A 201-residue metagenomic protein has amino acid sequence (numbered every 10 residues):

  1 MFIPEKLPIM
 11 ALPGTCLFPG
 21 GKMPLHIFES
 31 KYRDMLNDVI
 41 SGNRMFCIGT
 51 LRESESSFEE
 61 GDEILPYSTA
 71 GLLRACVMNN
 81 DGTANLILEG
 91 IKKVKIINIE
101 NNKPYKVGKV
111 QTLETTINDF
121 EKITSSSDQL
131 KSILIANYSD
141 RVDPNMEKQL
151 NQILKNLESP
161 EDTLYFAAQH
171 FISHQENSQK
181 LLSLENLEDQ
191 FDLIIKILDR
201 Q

Functional and structural regions predicted by a protein language model:
M1-Q201: N-terminal low-complexity, acidic/polar interaction/targeting segments
